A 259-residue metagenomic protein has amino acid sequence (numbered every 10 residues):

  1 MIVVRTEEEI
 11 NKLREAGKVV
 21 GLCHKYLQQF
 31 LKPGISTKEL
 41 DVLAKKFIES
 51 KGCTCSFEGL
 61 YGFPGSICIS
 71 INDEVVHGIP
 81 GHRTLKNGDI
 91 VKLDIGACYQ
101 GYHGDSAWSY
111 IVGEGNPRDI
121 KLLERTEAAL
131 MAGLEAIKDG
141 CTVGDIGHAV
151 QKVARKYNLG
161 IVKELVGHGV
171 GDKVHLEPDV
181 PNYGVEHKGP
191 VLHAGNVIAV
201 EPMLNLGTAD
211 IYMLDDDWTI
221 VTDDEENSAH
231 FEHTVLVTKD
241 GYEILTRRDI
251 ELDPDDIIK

Functional and structural regions predicted by a protein language model:
M1-K259: Active-site neighborhoods and metal-handling regions in enzymes and metal-associated proteins
